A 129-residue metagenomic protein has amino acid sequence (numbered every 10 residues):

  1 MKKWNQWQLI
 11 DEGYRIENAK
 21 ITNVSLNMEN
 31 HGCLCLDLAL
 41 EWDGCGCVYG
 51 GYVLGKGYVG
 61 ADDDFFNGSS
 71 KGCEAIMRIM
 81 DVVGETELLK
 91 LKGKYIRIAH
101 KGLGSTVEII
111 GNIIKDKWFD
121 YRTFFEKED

Functional and structural regions predicted by a protein language model:
M1-D129: Short beta-rich binding modules
